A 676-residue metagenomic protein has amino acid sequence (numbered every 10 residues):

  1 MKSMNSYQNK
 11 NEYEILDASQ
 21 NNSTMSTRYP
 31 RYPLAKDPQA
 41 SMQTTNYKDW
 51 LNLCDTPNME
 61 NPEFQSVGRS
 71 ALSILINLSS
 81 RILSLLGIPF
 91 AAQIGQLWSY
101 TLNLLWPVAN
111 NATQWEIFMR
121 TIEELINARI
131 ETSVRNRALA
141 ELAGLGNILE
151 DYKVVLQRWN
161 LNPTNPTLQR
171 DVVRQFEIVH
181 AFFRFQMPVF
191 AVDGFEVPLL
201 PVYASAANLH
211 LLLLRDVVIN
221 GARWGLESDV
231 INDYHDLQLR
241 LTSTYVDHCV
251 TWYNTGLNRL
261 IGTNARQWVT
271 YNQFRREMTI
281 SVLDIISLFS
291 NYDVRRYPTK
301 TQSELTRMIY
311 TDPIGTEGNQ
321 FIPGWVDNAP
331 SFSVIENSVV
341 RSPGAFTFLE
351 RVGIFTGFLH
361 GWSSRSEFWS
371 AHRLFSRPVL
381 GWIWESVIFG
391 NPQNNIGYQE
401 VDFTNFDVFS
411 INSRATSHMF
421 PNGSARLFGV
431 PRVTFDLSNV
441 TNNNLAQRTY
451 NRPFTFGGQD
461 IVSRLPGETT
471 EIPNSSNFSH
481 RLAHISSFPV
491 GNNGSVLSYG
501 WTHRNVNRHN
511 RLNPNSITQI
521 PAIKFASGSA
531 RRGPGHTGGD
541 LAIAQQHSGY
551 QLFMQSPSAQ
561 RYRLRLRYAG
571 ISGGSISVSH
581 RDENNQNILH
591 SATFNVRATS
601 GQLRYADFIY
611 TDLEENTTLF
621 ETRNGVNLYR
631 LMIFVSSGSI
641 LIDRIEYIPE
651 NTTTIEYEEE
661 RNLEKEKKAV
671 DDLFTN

Functional and structural regions predicted by a protein language model:
M1-K36, N676: Intrinsically disordered, low-structural-confidence terminal and linker regions
S3-Q8, E14, T164-N493: Membrane-inserting hydrophobic helices used for pore formation or membrane fusion
N9, Q43-Y47, F64, G68-L75 (+9 more regions): Short amphipathic alpha-helical segments that mediate assembly, nucleic-acid/protein binding, or membrane association
N21-L85: Add "or lipid-surface remodeling" -> "...that mediate pore formation, membrane permeabilization, membrane fusion
L51, I76, S80-L83, W98 (+9 more regions): Residue-level detector of alpha-helical secondary structure
N52, W106-N160: Heptad-repeat coiled-coil amphipathic alpha-helices that mediate oligomerization/assembly
P57-I130: Membrane-inserting effector segments that mediate pore formation, membrane fusion, or transient membrane insertion
G381-N676: Extracytoplasmic
